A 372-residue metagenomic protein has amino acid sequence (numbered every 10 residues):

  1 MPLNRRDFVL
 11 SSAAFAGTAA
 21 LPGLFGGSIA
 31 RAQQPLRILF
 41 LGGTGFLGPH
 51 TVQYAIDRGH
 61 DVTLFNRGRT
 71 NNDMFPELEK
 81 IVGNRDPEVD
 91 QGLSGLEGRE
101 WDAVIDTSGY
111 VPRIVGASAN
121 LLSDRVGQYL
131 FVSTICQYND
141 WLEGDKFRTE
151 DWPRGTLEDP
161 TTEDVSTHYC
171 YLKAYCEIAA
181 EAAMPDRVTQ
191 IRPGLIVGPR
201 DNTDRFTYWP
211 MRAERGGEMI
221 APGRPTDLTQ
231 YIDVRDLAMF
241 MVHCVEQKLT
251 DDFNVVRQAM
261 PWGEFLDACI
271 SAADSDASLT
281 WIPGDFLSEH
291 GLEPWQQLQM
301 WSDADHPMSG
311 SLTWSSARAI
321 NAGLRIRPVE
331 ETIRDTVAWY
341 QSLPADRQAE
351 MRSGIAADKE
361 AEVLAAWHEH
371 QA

Functional and structural regions predicted by a protein language model:
M1-A19: N-terminal secretory signal peptides and thylakoid transit peptides that target proteins across membranes
L41-R58: N-terminal Rossmann NAD(P)H-binding glycine-rich loop of SDR-like oxidoreductase domains
V82-E100: Conserved Rossmann-fold cofactor-binding substructure of NAD(P)-dependent oxidoreductases
R99-G155, E177: NAD(P)-cofactor binding segment of oxidoreductase domains
K146-E177, Q230-Y231: Short-chain dehydrogenase/reductase
C176-R200: Conserved beta-loop-beta element that borders a ligand/cofactor-binding pocket
D204-W209, P222-V245, D251, E331: Substrate-positioning beta->alpha
H243-A317, R334-V337, P344-Q371: Mid/C-terminal beta-alpha module of Rossmann-like enzyme folds, strongest in SDR-family dehydrogenases/epimerases
